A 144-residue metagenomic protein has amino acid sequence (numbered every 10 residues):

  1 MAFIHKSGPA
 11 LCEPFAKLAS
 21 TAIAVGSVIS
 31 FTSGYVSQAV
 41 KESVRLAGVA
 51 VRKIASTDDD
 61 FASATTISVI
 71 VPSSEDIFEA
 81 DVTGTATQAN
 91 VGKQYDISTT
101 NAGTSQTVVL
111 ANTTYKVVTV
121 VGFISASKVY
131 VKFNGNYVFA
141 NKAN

Functional and structural regions predicted by a protein language model:
M1-N144: Surface-exposed, low-hydrophobicity beta-strand/loop segments enriched in small/polar/acidic residues
